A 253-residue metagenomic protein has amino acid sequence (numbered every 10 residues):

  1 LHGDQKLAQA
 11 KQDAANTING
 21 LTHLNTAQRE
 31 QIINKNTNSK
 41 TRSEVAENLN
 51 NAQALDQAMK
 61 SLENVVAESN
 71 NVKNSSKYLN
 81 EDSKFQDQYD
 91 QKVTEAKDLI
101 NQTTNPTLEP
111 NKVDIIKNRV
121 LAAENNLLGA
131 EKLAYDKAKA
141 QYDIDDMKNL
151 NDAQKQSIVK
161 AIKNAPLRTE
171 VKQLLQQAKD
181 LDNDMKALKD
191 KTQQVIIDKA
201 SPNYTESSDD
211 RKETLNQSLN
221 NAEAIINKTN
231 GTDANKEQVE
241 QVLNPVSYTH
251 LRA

Functional and structural regions predicted by a protein language model:
H2-R29, L55-K97, A130-V159, L181-I226: Amphipathic, heptad-repeat alpha-helical segments
G3, T41-E44, F85, E109-K112 (+3 more regions): Residue-level recognition of alpha-helical structural elements
E30-N34, L49, D87-D90, P110-N118 (+4 more regions): Short, charged, amphipathic alpha-helical segments
T37-N51, K163-L175: Short amphipathic alpha-helical segments at helix boundaries and their inter-helical linkers
N38, Q102-K112, G129, N164-L167 (+1 more regions): Small-xxx-small helix-packing motif
L55-D56, K117-L121, D180-D182, V242-S247: Short amphipathic alpha-helical linker/capping segments at the junctions of internal repeats and modular domains
I100, E124, P166, E223-I226: A structural signal for well-ordered alpha-helices, especially hydrophobic packing surfaces of coiled-coils
T249-A253: Conserved small/polar residues in nucleotide/adenosyl-binding loops
